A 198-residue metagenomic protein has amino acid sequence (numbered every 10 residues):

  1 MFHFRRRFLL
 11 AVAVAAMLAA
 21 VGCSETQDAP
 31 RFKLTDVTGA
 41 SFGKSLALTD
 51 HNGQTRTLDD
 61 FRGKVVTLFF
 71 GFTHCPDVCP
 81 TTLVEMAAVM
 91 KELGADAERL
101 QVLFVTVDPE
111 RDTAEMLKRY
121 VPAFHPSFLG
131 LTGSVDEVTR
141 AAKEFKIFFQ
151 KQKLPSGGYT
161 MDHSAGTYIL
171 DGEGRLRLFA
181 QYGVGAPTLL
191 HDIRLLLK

Functional and structural regions predicted by a protein language model:
F2-V12: Twin-arginine (Tat) signal peptide motif
L18-G22: C-terminal motif of bacterial Sec signal peptides marking the signal peptidase cleavage site
Q27-D59, V84: N-terminal "domain-start" segment that seeds a small globular fold
G43-K44, V66, S164-G166: Short loop/turn microsegments at loop-to-beta-strand junctions
L58-T82, M86: Short active-site neighborhood of thiol/selenol oxidoreductases, capturing the structured segment around
T81-A141: Structural microenvironment flanking redox-active thiols in thiol-disulfide oxidoreductases
E137-D192: Thiol/disulfide oxidoreductase modules built on the thioredoxin-like
L196-K198: Short, hydrophobic alpha-helical segments
